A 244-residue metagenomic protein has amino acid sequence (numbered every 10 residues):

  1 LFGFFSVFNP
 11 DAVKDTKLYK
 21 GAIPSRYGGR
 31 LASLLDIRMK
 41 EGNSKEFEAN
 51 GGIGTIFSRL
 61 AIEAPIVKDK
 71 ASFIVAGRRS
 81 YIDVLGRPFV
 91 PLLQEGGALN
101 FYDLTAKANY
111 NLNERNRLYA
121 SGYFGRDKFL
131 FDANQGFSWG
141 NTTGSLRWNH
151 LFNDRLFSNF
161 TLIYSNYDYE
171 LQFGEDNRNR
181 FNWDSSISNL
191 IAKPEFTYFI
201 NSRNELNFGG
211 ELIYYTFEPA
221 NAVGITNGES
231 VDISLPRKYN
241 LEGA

Functional and structural regions predicted by a protein language model:
L1-Y19, G96: Short acidic/polar hinge/loop motifs at secondary-structure boundaries that mediate gating or recognition
S6-V7, P65, H150, Y198: A general structural signal for stabilizing positions within well-ordered secondary structure
D11, S44-E46, F57, I66-K70 (+3 more regions): Strand-connecting loop/turn motifs
D15, L34, E48-G52, A61 (+6 more regions): Residue-level detector of the transmembrane beta-barrel scaffold of outer-membrane proteins
A22, M39-E41, I53-F57, I66-K68 (+4 more regions): Transmembrane beta-strands of outer-membrane beta-barrel pores
R30, S44, G51-T55, G97-F101 (+3 more regions): Transmembrane beta-barrel outer-membrane domains
S44-K45, V67-W139, Y169-F173: Periplasmic-side early beta-strands and strand-to-turn transitions of outer-membrane beta-barrels
N109-R126, S138-A244: Face-selective signature of the C-terminal outer-membrane beta-barrel domain
